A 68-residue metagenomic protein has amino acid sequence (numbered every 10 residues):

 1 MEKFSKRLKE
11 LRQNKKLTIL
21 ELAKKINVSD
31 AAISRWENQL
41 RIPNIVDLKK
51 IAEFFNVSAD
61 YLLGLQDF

Functional and structural regions predicted by a protein language model:
M1-N14: A short, Lys/Arg-rich alpha-helix, primarily the initiator
L11, I45-V46: Short, Lys/Arg-enriched C-terminal cap helix and immediately downstream tail that follows
Q13, N27, N38-L40, D67: Residue-level detection of the helix-turn-helix DNA-binding "recognition helix"
K16-R35, K50: Short alpha-helical DNA-recognition segment
V46-Y61: DNA major-groove recognition helix of helix-turn-helix/homeodomain DNA-binding modules
Y61-F68: Short amphipathic recognition helices of helix-turn-helix/homeodomain-type DNA-binding modules
